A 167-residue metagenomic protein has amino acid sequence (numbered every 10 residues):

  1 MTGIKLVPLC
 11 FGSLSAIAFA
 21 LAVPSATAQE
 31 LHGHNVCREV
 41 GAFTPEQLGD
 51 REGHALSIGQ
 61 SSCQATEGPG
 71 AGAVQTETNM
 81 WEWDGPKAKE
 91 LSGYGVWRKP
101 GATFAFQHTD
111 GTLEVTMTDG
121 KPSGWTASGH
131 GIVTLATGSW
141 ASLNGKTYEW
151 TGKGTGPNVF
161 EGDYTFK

Functional and structural regions predicted by a protein language model:
M1, S25-A26: Glycine-centered signal
M1-V7: N-terminal secretory signal peptides that target proteins for export/translocation
V7-L9, P86: Short amphipathic alpha-helical "recognition" segments used for binding
C10-A22: Bacterial N-terminal signal peptides
A26-K167: Beta-strand-enriched cores of mature, soluble protein domains
